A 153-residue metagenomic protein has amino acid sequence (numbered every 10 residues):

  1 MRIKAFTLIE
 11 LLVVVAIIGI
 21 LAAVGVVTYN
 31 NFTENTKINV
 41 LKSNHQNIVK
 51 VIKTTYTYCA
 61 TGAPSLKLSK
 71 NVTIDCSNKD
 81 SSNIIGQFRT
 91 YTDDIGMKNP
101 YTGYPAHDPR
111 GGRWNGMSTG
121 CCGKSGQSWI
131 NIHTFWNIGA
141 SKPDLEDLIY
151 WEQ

Functional and structural regions predicted by a protein language model:
R2-N30: N-terminal single-pass transmembrane signal-anchor helix
A5-I9, I18, I38, I85 (+2 more regions): Generic N-terminal initiation segments characterized by hydrophobic and/or small/turn-forming residues
L8-L12, L21, I38-L41, L66-L68 (+1 more regions): Generic detector of leucine side chains in alpha-helical contexts
V13-V15, V24-V27, V40, V49-I52 (+3 more regions): Extended aliphatic helical segments
E34-A63: Membrane-proximal N-terminal amphipathic helix
T57-Q153: Periplasmic/extracellular, small/polar-rich flexible segments of pilin-like filament-forming proteins
